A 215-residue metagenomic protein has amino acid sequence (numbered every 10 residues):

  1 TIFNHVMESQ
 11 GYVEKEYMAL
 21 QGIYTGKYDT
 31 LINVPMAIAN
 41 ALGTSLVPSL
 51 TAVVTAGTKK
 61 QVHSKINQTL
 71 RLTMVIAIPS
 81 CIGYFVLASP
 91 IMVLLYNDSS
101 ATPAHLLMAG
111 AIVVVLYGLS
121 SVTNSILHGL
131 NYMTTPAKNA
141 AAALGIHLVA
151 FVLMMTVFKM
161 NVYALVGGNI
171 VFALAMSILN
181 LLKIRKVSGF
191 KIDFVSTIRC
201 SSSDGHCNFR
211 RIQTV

Functional and structural regions predicted by a protein language model:
E16-A39, R71-L72: Alpha-helical transmembrane segments of polytopic membrane transporters and translocases
M18, N67, F85-V114: Interfacial segments at transmembrane-helix termini and the short loops linking adjacent helices
G26, T73, L107-G110, V114 (+2 more regions): Residue-level recognition of transmembrane alpha-helices in multi-pass small-molecule transporters/permeases
M36-T58: Helix-loop junctions and terminal segments of transmembrane helices in multi-pass membrane transport/translocation
K65-F85, V162-V187: Short alpha-helical transmembrane segments in multi-pass integral membrane proteins
V114-A142: Membrane-interface junctions at transmembrane-helix termini in multi-pass inner-membrane proteins
T123-Y132, L181-T197: Alpha-helical transmembrane segments
T134, L144-I178, I192-D193, R210-V215: Membrane-interface helix-loop junctions in multi-pass transport and translocation proteins
